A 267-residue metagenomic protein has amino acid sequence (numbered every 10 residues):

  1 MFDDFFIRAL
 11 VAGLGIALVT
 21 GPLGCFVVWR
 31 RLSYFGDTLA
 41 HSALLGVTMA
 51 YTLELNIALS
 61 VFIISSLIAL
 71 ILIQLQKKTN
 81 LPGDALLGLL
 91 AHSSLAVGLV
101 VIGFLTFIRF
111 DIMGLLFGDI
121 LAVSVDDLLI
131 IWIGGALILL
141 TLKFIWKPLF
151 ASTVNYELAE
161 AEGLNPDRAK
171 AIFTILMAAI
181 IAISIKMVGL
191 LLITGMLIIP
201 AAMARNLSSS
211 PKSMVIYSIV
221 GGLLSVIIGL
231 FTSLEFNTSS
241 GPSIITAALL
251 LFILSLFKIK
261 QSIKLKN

Functional and structural regions predicted by a protein language model:
M1-L18, K264-K266: Membrane-interfacial amphipathic/re-entrant helices at transmembrane-helix boundaries
I7-R8, K77-T79, L87-K147: Transmembrane helix-bundle core of multi-pass membrane transporters and related energy-transducing complexes
A9-A12, I57-S65, D84, G88 (+2 more regions): Loop-to-transmembrane alpha-helix initiation sites
A12-T20, S42, G46, A50 (+16 more regions): Alpha-helical transmembrane segments in multi-pass membrane proteins
C25-I108, A204-I216, S233-E235, I259-Q261: Short loop segments and helix-boundary regions at transmembrane helix junctions of multi-pass inner-membrane proteins
L140-F173: Membrane-helix/interface signature in polytopic inner-membrane proteins
I193-P242: Transmembrane alpha-helical segments in multi-pass inner-membrane proteins
G241-I245, L249-N267: Cytosolic-side transmembrane-helix boundaries in multi-pass membrane proteins
